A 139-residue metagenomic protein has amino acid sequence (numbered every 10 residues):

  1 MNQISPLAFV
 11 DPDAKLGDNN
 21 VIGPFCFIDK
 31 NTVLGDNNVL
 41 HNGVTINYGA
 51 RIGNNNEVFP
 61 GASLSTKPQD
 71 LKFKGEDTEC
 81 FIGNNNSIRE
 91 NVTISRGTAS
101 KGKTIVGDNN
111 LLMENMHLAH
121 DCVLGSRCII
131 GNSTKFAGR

Functional and structural regions predicted by a protein language model:
Q3-R139: Structural signal for interior beta-strand "rungs" in well-ordered beta-sheet cores of soluble enzyme domains
